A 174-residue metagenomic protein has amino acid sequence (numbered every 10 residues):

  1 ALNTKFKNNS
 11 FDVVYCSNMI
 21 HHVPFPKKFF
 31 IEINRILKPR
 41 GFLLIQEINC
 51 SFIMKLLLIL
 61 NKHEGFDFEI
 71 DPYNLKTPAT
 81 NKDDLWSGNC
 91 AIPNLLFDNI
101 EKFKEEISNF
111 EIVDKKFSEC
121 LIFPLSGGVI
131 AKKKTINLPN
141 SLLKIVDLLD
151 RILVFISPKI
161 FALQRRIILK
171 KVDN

Functional and structural regions predicted by a protein language model:
A1-L2, N49: Adenine-nucleotide cofactor-binding loop residues
L2-V14: A short acidic, Gly/Pro-enriched loop at the edge of an enzyme's catalytic core that lines a small-molecule cofactor
C16-M19, I45: A short beta-strand submotif of the Rossmann-like class I SAM-dependent methyltransferase core that lines
K27-F42: A short glycine-rich, Lys/Arg-flanked "PGG" loop and its adjoining helix->strand segment in the class I
L43-A79: Conserved class I S-adenosyl-L-methionine
A91-K115: Short alpha-helix
S118-R151: C-terminal helical/coil "lid" or tail adjacent to the Rossmann-like core of SAM-dependent
P158-N174: Core SAM-dependent methyltransferase catalytic element
